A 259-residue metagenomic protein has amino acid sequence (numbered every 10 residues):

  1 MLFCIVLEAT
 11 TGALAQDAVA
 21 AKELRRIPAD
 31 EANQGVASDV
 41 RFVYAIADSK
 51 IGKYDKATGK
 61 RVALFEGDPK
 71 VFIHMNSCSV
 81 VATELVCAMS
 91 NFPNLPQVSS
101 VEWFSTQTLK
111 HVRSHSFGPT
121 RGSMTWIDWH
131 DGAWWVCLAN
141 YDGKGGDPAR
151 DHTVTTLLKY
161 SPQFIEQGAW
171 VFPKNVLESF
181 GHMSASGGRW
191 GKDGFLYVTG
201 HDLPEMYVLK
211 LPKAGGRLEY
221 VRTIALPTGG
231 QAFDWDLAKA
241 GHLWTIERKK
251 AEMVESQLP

Functional and structural regions predicted by a protein language model:
L24-D30, F65-K70, H115-T120, W170-G181 (+1 more regions): Surface loop/turn motifs at the tips and blade-to-blade linkers of beta-strand repeat domains
L24-S49, H74-N76: Beta-strand-rich domains and repeat architectures in extracellular enzymes and scaffolds, especially beta-propellers
E31-A32, I73-H74, Q97, R121-S123 (+3 more regions): Beta-rich catalytic cores
F42-A45, L85-V86, W134-C137, F195-V198 (+1 more regions): Conserved beta-propeller blade signature
K60-S99: Blade-loop segments of beta-propeller domains
M89-V98, C137-V154, V254-Q257: Short, conserved, GDST-rich strand-edge loop motifs in beta-rich repeat architectures
V98-T108, D151-F164, M206-K213, P259: Beta-propeller blade signature
G216-L237: Conserved blade-ending motifs and adjacent loop-strand segments that build the rim/top face of beta-propeller domains
